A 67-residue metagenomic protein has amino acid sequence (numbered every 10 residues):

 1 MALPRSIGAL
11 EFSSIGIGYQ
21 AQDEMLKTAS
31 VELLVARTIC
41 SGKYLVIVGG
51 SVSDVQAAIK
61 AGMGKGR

Functional and structural regions predicted by a protein language model:
A2-G49, S53-D54: The feature marks the first
A29-S30, M63-R67: A common structural junction motif
V55-G64: Alpha/propeptide regions of enzymes that mature by internal proteolysis
